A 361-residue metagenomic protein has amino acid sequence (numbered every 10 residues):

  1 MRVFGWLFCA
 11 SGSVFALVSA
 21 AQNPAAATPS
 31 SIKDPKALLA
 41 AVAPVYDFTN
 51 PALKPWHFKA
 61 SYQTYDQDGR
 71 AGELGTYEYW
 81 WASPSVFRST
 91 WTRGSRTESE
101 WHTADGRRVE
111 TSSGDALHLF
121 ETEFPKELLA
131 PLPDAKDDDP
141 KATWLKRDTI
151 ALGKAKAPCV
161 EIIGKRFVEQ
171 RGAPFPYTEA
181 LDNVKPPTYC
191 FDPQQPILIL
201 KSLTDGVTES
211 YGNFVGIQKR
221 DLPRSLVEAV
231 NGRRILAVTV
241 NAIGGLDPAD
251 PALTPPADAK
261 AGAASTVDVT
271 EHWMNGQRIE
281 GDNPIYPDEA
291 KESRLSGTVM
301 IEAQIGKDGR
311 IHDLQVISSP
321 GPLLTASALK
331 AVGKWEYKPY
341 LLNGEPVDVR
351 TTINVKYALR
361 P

Functional and structural regions predicted by a protein language model:
M1-F4: Positively charged n-region of N-terminal signal peptides that target proteins for export
W6-A16: Bacterial N-terminal signal peptides
A16-Q22, A26-A27: Boundary at the C-terminal end of the N-terminal hydrophobic targeting segment
A25-G114, P140-A151, K156, G164-V168 (+4 more regions): N-terminal mature ectodomain segment of secretory-pathway/periplasmic proteins
Q67, A104, P193-Q194, I217 (+2 more regions): Short, ordered coil/turn segments that flank beta-strands lining enzyme active or ligand-binding pockets
G69-A71, Q195-P196, G232-A237: Residue-level signal for glycine
Y77, T188, K201, G212-S225 (+1 more regions): Charge-biased low-complexity segments
G106-D134: Acidic/charged, solvent-exposed loop-and-adjacent secondary-structure segments enriched in E/D, K/R, S/T, and G/P
